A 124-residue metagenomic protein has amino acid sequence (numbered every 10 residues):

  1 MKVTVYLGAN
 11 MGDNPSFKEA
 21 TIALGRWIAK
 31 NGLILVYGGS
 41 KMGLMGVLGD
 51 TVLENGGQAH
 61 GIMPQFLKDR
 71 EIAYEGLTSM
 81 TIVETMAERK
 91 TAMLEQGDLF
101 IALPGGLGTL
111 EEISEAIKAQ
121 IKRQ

Functional and structural regions predicted by a protein language model:
M1-Q58: Glycine-rich beta-alpha loop segments
A9-M11, Q65-L67, G105-G108: Short glycine-rich anion-binding loops that position phosphate/pyrophosphate groups of nucleotides and phosphorylated
N14-S16, L110-S114: Glycine/threonine-rich flexible loop motifs
W27, T51, A92-M93, E115-K122: Hydrophobic/aromatic ligand-binding patch that stacks against planar heteroaromatic rings of cofactors or nucleotides
W27-L33, G97-F100, R123-Q124: Short, surface-exposed connector motifs at secondary-structure boundaries
L35-V36, D98-G108: A short, small-residue-rich loop immediately preceding and capping a beta-strand
M42-L103: Acidic/glycine-enriched connector segments
M63, L103, L110, I117-Q124: Short, acidic/small-residue loops that bind anionic groups at enzyme active sites
